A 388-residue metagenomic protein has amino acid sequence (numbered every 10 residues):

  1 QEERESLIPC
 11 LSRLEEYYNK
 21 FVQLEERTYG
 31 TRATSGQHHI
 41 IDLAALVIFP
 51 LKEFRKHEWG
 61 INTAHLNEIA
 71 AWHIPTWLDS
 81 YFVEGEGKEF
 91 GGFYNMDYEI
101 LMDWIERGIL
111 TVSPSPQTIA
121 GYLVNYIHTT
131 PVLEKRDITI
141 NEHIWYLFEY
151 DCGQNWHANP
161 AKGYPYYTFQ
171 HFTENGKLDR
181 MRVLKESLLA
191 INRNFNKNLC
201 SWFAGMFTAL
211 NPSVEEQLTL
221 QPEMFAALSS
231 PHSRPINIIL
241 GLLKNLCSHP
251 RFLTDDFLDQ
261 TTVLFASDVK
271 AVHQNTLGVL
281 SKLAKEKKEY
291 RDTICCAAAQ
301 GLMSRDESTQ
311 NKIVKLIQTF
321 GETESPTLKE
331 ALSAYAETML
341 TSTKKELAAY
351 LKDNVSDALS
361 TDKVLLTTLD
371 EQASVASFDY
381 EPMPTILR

Functional and structural regions predicted by a protein language model:
Q1-F172, Y380-R388: Non-catalytic protein-protein interaction scaffold segments in large eukaryotic complex-forming proteins
E2, C10, L14-Y17, F21-T28 (+18 more regions): Residue-level signature of the C-terminal ends
I74, L253-T254, L340: Ser/Thr-centered flexible coil motifs
S113, I127-P250: Extended, well-ordered protein cores
L178-E186, E215-E223, I238-G241, R251-V263 (+4 more regions): Short sequence/structural elements of tandem HEAT/ARM alpha-solenoid repeats
K185-R193, P222-S229, S233, L258-A266 (+3 more regions): HEAT/HEAT-like alpha-solenoid repeats
N198-L199, R234-I236, A271-H273, T309-Q310 (+2 more regions): Positions within the helices of HEAT/ARM-like alpha-solenoid repeats
A299-R388: Eukaryotic acidic, Ser/Thr-rich intrinsically disordered low-complexity regions
